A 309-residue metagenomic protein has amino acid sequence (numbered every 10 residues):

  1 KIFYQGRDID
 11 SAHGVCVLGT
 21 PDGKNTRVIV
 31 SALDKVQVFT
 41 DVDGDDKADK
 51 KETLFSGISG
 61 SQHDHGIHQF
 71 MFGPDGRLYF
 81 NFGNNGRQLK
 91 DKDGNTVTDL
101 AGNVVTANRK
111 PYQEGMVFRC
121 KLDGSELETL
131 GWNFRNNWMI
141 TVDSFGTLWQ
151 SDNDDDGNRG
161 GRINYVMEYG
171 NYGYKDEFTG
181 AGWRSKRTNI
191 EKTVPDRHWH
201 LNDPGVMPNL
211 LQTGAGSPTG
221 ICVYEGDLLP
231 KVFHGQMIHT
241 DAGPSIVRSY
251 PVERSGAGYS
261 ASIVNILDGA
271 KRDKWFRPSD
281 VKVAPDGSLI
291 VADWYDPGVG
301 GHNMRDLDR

Functional and structural regions predicted by a protein language model:
K1-R309: Beta-propeller domains with acidic blade repeats across secreted/periplasmic ectodomains and cytosolic WD/CNH propellers
